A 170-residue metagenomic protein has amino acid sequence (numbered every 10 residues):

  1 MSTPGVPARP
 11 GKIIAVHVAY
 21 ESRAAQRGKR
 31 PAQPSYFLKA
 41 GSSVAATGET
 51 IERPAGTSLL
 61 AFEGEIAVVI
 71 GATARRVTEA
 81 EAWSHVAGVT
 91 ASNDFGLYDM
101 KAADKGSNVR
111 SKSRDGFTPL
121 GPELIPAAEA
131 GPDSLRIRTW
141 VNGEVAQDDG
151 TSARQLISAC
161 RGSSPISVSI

Functional and structural regions predicted by a protein language model:
M1-E63: Extended, compositionally biased flexible segments
M1-V6, R23, K29, Y98-I170: Catalytic-pocket segment enriched in acidic/His residues
A24, T47, V77-E79, D99-K101: Short helix/loop capping segments that flank catalytic or ligand/cofactor-binding pockets
S42, G71-R75, F95, A127-E129 (+1 more regions): Short loop segments at secondary-structure junctions
S58, E65-R75: Phosphate-binding/catalytic loop of phosphoryl-transfer enzymes
E65-V69, T90, R138: Residues embedded in well-ordered beta-strands
R75-T90: N-terminal accessory regions of nucleic-acid-interacting proteins
